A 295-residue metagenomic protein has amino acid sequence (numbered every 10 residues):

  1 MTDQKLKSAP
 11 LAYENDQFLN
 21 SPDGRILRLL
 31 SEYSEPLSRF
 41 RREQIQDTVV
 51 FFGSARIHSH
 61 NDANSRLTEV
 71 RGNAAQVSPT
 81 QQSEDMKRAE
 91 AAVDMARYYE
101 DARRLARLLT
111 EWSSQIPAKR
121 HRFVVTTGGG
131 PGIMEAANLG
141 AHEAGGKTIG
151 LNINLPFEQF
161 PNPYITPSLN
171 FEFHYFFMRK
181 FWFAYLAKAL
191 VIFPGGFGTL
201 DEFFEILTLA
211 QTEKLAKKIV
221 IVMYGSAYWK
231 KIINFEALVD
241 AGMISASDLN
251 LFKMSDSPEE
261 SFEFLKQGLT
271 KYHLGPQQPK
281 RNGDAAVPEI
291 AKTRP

Functional and structural regions predicted by a protein language model:
D3-L151: Glycine-rich beta-alpha loop segments
R41-Q44, I116-R120, H142, N162-Y164 (+3 more regions): Solvent-exposed alpha-helices and their adjacent loops that cap or buttress functional pockets in soluble metabolic
R66-E69, H142-E143, E205-A210, A237-D240 (+1 more regions): Short, solvent-exposed amphipathic alpha-helical segments in soluble enzyme and RNA/protein-processing domains
H121-V124, K217-I221, L249-F252: Residue-level recognition of the N-termini of beta-strands and the immediately preceding loop/turn
T126-F193, F197, F204: Phosphate/pyrophosphate-binding betaalpha-module
G145-E158, F193, L207-K231, S247: Short, acidic/small-residue loops that bind anionic groups at enzyme active sites
M223-P295: C-terminal functional extensions of proteins
